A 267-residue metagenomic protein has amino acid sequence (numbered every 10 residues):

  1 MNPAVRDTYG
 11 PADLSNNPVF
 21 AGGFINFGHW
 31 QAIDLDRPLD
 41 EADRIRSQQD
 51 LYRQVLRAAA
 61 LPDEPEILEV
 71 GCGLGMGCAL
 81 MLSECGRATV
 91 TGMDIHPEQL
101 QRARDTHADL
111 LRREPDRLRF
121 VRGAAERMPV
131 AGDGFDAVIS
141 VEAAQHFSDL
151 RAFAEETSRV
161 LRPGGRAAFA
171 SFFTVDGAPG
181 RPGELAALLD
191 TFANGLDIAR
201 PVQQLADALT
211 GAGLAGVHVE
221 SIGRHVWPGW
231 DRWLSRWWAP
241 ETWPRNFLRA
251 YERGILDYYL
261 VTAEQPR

Functional and structural regions predicted by a protein language model:
M1-G23: N-terminal auxiliary segments of SAM/dcSAM-dependent transferases
H29, R46-D63: Conserved alpha-helix/loop element of class I SAM-dependent methyltransferases that forms part of the SAM/SAH-binding
E66-R127: Class I SAM-dependent methyltransferase SAM/SAH-binding core
E126-V138: A short acidic, Gly/Pro-enriched loop at the edge of an enzyme's catalytic core that lines a small-molecule cofactor
R151-R166: A short glycine-rich, Lys/Arg-flanked "PGG" loop and its adjoining helix->strand segment in the class I
F173-G195: Short, glycine-/aromatic-enriched active-site segment of Class I SAM-dependent methyltransferases
D197-G213: Short alpha-helix
A215-P240: Conserved catalytic loop of SAM-dependent methyltransferase domains
